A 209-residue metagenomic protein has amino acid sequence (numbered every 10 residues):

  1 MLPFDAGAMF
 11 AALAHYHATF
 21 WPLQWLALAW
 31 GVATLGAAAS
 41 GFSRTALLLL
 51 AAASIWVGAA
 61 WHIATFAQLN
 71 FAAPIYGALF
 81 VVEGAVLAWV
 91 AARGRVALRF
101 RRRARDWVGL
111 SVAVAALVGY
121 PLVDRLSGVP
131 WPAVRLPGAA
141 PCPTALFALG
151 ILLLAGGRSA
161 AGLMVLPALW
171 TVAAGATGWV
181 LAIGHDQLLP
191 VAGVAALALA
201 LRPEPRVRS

Functional and structural regions predicted by a protein language model:
M1-Q68: N-terminal topogenic module of multi-pass integral membrane proteins
L23-G36, A78-R93, P141-A155, L189-E204: Hydrophobic cores of alpha-helical transmembrane segments in multi-pass inner/ER membrane proteins, independent
Q24-A29, A51, I55, G138-T144 (+1 more regions): Short hydrophobic alpha-helical membrane-embedded segments
G41-A51, R102-G109, G156-P167: Membrane-interfacial loop-to-transmembrane alpha-helix junctions, especially the N-terminal start
A52-A60, V112-V123, A168-W179: Aromatic-anchored segments of alpha-helical transmembrane domains
F71-G77, V180-V194: Loop-to-transmembrane alpha-helix initiation sites
A72-L149: Membrane-proximal helix-loop-helix units in multi-pass membrane proteins
L154-V165, V172-D186: Membrane-helix boundary connector in multi-pass membrane proteins
